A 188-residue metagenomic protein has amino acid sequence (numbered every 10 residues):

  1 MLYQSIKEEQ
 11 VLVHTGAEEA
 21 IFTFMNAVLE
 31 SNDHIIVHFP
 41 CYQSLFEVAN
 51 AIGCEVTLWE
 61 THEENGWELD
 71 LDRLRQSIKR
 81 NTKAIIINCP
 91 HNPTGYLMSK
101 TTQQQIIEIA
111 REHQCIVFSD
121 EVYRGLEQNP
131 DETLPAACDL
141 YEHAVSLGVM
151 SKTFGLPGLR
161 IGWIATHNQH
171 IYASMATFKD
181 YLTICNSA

Functional and structural regions predicted by a protein language model:
M1-H34: Phosphate-binding glycine-rich loop
Q4, D33, K83, Q114-I116: The start of beta-strands in P-loop NTPase/AAA+ ATPase cores
I21, L45, T94-G95, Y172: Glycine/Thr-rich phosphate-binding loops of Rossmann-like dinucleotide-binding domains
N26-I87, K100: PLP-dependent aminotransferase-like
N32, S77-K79, Q104, T177-A188: Short, intrinsically disordered, charge-balanced linker/junction segments flanking boundaries in proteins
N50, T57, E68-N81, P93-I116 (+2 more regions): Active-site pre-lysine segment of PLP-dependent enzymes
E142-A188: Conserved core segment of the aminotransferase class I/II
